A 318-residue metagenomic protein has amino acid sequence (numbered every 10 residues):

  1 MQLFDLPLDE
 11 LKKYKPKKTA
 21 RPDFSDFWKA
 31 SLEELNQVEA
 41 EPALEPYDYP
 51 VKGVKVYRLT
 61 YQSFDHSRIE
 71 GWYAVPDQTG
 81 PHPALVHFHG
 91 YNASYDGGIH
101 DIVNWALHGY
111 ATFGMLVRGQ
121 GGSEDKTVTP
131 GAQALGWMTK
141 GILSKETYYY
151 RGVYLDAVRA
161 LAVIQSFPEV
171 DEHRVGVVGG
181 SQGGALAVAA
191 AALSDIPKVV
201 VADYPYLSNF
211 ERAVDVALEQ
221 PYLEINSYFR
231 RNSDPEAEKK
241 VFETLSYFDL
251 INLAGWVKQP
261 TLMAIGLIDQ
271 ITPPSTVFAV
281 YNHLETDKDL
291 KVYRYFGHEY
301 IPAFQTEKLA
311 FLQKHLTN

Functional and structural regions predicted by a protein language model:
M1-V54, N318: N-terminal targeting or regulatory segments adjacent to alpha/beta-hydrolase or S9 domains
E34-G80: N-terminal cap/lid segment of alpha/beta-hydrolase-fold proteins
T79-H82, H87-E124, N209-F210: Short substrate-entry loop that stabilizes the transition state in hydrolases
I102-L155: Cap/lid segment of the alpha/beta-hydrolase catalytic domain
E169-G180: Alpha/beta-hydrolase fold nucleophile elbow
V188-E236: Hydrolase active-site cap/lid region
V257, M263-I265, D269: Short beta-strand/loop motif that positions the catalytic acidic residue of the alpha/beta-hydrolase fold
V292-I301, T306-E307: Histidine-bearing beta->alpha loop at or near hydrolase active sites
